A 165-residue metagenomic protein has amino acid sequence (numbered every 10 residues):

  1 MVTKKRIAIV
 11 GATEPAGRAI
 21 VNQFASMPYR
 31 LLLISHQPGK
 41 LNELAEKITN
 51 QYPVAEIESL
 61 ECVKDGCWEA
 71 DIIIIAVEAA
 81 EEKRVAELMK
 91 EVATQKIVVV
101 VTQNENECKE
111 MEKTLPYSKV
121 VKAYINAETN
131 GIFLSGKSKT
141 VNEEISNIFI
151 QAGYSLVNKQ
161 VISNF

Functional and structural regions predicted by a protein language model:
M1-K47: NAD(P)+-binding Rossmann beta1-loop-alpha1 motif at the extreme N-terminus of oxidoreductases
R6, D71-I73, I97: Structural motif
T13, E78-E82, Q103-E105, N126-A127 (+1 more regions): Short beta->alpha connector loops
P38-E43, E105-K109, T140-V141: Short, charged/polar "capping" segments at the starts of alpha-helices and the immediately preceding loops
V54-A55, S59-V92: Rossmann-like NAD(P)-binding element
L88-Q95, T114-P116: Short, conserved loop/helix-junction motifs that constitute active-site signature segments in enzyme catalytic cores
V101-A127: Rossmann-fold NAD(P)-binding glycine/threonine-rich loop
P116-Y117, N130-F165: Internal alpha-helical scaffold of NAD(P)-dependent oxidoreductase catalytic cores
